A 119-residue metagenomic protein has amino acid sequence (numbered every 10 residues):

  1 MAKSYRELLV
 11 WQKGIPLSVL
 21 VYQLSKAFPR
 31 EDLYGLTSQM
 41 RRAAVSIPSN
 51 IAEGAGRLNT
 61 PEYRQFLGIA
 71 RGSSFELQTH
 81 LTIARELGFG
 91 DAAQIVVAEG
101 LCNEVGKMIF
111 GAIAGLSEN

Functional and structural regions predicted by a protein language model:
M1-N119: Amphipathic alpha-helical assembly/interaction segments
